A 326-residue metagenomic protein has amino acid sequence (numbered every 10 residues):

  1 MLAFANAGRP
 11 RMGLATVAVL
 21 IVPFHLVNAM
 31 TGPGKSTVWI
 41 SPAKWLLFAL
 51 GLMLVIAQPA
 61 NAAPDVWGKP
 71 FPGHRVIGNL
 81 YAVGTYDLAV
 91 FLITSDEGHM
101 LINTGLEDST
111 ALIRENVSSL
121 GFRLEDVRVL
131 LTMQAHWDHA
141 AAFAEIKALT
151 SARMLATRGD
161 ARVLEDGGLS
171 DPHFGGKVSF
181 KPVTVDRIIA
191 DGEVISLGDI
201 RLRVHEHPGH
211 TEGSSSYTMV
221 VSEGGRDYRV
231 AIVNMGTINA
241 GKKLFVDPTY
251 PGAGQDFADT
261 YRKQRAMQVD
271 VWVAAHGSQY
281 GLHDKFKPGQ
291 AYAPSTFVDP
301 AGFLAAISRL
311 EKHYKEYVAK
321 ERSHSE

Functional and structural regions predicted by a protein language model:
M1-A7, T16-S41: N-terminal secretory signal peptides that target proteins for export/translocation
A18-V19, L46-A57: Bacterial N-terminal signal peptides
A29, A57-A62: Boundary at the C-terminal end of the N-terminal hydrophobic targeting segment
N61-V66, G224, I238-E326: Accessory terminal helices/loops
A63-P64, G68-F71, R75-G78, D126 (+5 more regions): Metallo-beta-lactamase
V66-L120, L124, S216-I238: Conserved beta-strand hairpin/beta-sheet module of binuclear metal-dependent hydrolase folds, prominently
I102-T104, V127-H136, M154-T157, H207-G209 (+2 more regions): Active-site neighborhood of phospho(di)ester-bond hydrolases with catalytic His/Asp-centered motifs
D108-A111, S118-V194, S222, Y292 (+3 more regions): Active-site HxH/HxHxD metal-binding segment of metal-dependent hydrolases
